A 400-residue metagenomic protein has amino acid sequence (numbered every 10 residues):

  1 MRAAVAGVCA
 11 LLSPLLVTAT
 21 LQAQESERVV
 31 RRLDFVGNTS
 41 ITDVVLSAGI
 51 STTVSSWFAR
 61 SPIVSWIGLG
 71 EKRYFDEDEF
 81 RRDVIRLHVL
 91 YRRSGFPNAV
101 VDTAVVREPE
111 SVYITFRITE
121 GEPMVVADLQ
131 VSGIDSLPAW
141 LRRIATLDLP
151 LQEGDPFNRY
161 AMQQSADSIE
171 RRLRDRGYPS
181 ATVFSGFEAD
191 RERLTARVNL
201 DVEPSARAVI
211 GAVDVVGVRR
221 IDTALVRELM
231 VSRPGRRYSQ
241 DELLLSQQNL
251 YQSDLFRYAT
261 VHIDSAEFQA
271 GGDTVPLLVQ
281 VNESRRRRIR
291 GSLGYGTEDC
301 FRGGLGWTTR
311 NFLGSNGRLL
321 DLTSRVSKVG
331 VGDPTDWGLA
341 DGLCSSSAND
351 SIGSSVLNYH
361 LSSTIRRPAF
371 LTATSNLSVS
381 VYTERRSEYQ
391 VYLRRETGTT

Functional and structural regions predicted by a protein language model:
R2-A4: Positively charged n-region of N-terminal signal peptides that target proteins for export
A6-T18: Bacterial N-terminal signal peptides
L16-T18, F157-N158, E170, S362: A general, composition-driven signal for non-globular sequence regions
A23-V275, S284-R286, C300, L313: Interaction-mediating elements
P138, R220, S239-T400: Gram-negative/organellar outer-membrane beta-barrel architecture
